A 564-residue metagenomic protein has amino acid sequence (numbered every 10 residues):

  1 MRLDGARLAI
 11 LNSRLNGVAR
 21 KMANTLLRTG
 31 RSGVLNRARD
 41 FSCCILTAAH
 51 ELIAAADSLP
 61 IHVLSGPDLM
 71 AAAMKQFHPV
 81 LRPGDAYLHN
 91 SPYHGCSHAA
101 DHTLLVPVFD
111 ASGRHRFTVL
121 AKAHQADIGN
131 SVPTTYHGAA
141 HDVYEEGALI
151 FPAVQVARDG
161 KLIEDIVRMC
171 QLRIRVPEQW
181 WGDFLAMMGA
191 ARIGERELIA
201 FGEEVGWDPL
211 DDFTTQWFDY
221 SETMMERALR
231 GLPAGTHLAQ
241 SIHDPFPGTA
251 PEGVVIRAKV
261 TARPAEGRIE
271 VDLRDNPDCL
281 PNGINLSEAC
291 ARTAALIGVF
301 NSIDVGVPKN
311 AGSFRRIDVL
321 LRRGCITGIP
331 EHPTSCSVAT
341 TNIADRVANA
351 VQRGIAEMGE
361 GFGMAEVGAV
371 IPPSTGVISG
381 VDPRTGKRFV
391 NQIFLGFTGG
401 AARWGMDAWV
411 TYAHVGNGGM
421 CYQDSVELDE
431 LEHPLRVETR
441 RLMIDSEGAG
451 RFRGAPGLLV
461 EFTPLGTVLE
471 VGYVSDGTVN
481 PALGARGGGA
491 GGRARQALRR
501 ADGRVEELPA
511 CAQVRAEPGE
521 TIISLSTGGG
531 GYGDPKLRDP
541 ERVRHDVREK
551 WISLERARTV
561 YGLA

Functional and structural regions predicted by a protein language model:
M1-P83, S91-A111, H115-A564: Glycine/proline-enriched, intrinsically flexible loops and inter-domain linkers
A86: Glycine-rich phosphate-binding loop of nucleotide-binding enzymes
